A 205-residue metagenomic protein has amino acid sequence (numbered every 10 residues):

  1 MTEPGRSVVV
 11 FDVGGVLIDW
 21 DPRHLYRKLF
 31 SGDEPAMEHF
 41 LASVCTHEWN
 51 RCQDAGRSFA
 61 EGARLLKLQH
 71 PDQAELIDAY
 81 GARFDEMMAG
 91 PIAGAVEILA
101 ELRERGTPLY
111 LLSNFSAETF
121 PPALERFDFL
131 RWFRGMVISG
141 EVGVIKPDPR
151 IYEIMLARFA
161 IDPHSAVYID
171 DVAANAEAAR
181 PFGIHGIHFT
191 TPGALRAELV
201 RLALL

Functional and structural regions predicted by a protein language model:
M1-V9, L112, S116-A117, P121-L205: Asp-based, Mg2+/Mn2+-dependent phosphohydrolase catalytic module
T2-E97, E104, S116: N-terminal helical cap/lid subdomain that shapes the substrate entry/recognition surface in HAD-like hydrolases
D12-G15, G56, L102, L111 (+2 more regions): Generic structural signal for small/hydrophobic residues in well-ordered secondary structure, especially within
K28, L102-R105, E198, L202-L205: Low-complexity, intrinsically disordered/propeptide-like segments
L68, D72, E101-E104, A157 (+2 more regions): Secondary-structure boundary motif
T107-L109: Short, well-ordered coil/turn segments that N-cap beta-strands
